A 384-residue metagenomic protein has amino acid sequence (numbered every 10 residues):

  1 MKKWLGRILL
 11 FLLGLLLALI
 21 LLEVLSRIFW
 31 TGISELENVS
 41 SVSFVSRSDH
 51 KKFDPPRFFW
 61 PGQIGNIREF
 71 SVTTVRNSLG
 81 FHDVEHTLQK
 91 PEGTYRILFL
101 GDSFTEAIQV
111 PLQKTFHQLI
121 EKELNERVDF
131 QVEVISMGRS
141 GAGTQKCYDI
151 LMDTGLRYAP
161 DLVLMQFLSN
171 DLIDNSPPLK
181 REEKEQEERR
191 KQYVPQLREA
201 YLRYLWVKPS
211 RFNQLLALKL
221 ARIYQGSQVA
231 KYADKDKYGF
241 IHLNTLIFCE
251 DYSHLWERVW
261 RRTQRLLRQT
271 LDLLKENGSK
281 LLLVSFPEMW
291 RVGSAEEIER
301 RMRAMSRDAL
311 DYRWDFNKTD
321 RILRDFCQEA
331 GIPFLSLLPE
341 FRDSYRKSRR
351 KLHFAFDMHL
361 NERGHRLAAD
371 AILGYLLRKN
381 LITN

Functional and structural regions predicted by a protein language model:
M1-L17: N-terminal Sec-pathway targeting helices
L10, L21, F354-N384: Histidine-centered active-site loop/cap adjacent to the catalytic His in serine esterases/O-acetyl transfer systems
A18-E35: Membrane-interface motif at the C-terminal end of an N-terminal transmembrane signal
I33-V128, F341-S348, N384: Membrane/wall-proximal cationic-aromatic binding patches
R68-E69, T73, T87, P91-E92 (+2 more regions): Conserved SGNH/GDSL esterase-like catalytic core that processes O-acyl groups on lipids and polysaccharides
T144, Y148, W260, Q264 (+1 more regions): Short, amphipathic alpha-helical "lid/cap" segments that border enzyme active or binding sites
S169-D325, I332, R342-D343: Serine-dependent acyl-ester chemistry module
